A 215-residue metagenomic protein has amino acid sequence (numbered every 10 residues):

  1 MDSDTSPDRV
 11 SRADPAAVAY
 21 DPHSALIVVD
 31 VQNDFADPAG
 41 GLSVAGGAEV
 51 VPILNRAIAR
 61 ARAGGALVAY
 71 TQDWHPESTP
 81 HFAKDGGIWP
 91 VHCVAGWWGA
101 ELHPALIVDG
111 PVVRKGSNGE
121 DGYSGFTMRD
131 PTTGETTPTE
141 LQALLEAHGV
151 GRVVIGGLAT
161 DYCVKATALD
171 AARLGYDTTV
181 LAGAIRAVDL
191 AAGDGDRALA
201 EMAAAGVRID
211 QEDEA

Functional and structural regions predicted by a protein language model:
M1-E120, A147, G151, D177-T179 (+1 more regions): Active-site acidic carboxylates
L54, P138, V164: Aromatic/hydrophobic pocket-lining residues that form the small-molecule binding cavity in soluble enzyme cores
A57-I58, V164-G175: Histidine-anchored nucleotide/phosphate-binding helix
T79-C93, F126-T137, A172-R173: Short, electropositive alpha-helical surface patch
I107-L145: Histidine/lysine/aspartate-rich catalytic loop segments that bind and position anionic ligands
V150-A166, A182: Glycine-rich anion-binding loop/nest that anchors nucleotide
A159-Y162, L174, I185-V188: Short Gly/Pro-enriched loop/turn and capping motifs at secondary-structure junctions
